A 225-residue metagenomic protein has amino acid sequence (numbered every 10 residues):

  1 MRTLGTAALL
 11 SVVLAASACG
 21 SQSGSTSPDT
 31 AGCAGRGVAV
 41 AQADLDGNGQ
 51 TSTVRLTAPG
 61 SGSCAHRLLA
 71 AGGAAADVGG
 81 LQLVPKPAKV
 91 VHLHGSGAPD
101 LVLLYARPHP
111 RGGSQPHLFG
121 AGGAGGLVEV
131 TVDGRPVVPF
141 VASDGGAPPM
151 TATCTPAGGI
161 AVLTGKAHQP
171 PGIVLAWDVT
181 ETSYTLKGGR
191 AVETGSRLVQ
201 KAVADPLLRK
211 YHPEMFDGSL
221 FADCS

Functional and structural regions predicted by a protein language model:
M1-G24: Secretory targeting and sorting signals
R2-G5, G32-G35, G123-S225: Acidic, small-residue rich beta-repeat scaffolds with periodic aromatic anchors
G20, G24-L81, R197-S225: Flexible low-complexity loop/turn motifs enriched in small/helix-breaking residues
G47-L56, H94-R107, A157-T164: Acidic/hydrophobic-patterned starts of short beta strands in beta-sheet-rich repeat architectures
G62-R67, P110-L118, Q169-T182: Structural motif
G72, F119-G120, T185: Structural recognition of the beta-propeller blade-terminating site
A76-Y105: Blade-loop segments of beta-propeller domains
H94, L101-G134: Long, charged/polar, surface-exposed segments that mediate recognition or autoinhibition
